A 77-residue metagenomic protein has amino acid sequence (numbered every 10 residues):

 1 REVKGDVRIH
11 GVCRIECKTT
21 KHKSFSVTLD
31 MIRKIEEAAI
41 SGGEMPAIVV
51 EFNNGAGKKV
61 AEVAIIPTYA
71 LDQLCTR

Functional and structural regions predicted by a protein language model:
R1-R77: Catalytic phosphate/metal-binding cores of nucleic-acid and nucleotide-processing enzymes, i.e., regions that mediate
